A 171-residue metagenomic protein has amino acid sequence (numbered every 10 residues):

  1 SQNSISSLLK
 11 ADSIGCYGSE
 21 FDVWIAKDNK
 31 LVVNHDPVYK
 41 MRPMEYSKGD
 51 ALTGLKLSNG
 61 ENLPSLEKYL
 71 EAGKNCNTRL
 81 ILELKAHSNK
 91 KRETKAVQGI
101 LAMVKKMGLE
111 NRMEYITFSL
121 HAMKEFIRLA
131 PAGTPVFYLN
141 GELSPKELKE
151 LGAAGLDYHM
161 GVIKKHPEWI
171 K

Functional and structural regions predicted by a protein language model:
S1-K171: Phosphate-group recognition and catalysis centered on beta-loop-alpha active-site segments
